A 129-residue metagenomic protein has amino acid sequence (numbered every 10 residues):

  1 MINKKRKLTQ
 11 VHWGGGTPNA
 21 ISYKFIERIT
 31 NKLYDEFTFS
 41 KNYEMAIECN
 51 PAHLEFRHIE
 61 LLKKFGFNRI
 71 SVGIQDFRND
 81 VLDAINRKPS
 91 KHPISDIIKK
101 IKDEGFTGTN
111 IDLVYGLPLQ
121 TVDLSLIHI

Functional and structural regions predicted by a protein language model:
M1-I127: Conserved non-cysteine loop/helix-boundary elements of the Radical SAM core domain that shape
